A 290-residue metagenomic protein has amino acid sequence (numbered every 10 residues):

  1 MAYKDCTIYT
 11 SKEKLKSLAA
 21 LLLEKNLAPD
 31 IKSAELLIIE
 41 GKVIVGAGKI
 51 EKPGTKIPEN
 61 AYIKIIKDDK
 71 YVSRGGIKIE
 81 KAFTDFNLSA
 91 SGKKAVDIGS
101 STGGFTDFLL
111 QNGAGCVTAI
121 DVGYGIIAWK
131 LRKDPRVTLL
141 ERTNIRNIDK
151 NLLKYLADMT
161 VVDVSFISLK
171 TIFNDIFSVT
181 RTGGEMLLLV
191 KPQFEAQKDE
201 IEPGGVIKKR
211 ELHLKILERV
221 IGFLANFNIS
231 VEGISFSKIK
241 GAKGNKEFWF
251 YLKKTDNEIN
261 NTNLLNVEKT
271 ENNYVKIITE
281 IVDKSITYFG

Functional and structural regions predicted by a protein language model:
A2-A61, K94-A95: A basic, amphipathic helix-loop patch mediating RNA/tRNA/ribosome contacts
T84-S91, N151-K154: Glycine-rich helix-loop-beta junction characteristic of Rossmann-like nucleotide cofactor-binding loops
S91-S101: Conserved class I S-adenosyl-L-methionine
T102-A114: Conserved SAM-binding loop of SAM-dependent methyltransferases across substrates and taxa, primarily the Class I
T118-T171: S-adenosyl-L-methionine
K170-L187: A short glycine-rich, Lys/Arg-flanked "PGG" loop and its adjoining helix->strand segment in the class I
P192-K209: Short, glycine-/aromatic-enriched active-site segment of Class I SAM-dependent methyltransferases
K246, F250-G290: Flexible, glycine-/basic-rich loop-and-beta segments that form/coincide with the SAM-dependent methyltransferase
